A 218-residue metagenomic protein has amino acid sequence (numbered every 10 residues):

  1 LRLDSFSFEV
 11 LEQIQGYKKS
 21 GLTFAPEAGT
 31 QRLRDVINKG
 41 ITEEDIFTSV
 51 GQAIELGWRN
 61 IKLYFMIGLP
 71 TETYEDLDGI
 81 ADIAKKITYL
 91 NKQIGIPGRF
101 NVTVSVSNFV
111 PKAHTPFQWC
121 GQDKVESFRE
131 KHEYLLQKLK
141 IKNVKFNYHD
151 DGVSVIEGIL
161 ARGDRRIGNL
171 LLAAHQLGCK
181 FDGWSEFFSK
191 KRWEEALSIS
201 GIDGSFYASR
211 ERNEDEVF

Functional and structural regions predicted by a protein language model:
L1-F6, M66-L69, P97-P111, N147-R162: A glycine-rich phosphate-binding loop feature that marks nucleotide/adenosyl-phosphate handling sites
L1-N101: Conserved SAM/AdoMet-binding glycine-rich loop
E9-Q13, T71-I80, A113-V125, S154-I167: Short glycine/threonine-rich loop-to-helix capping motif typified by GTGT followed within a few residues by an Asp-Pro
E27-G29, F109-K112: Short connector loops/turns at beta-strand edges and beta->alpha or beta->beta junctions
Q52-R59, T103-F109, L197-E211: Short, compositionally biased low-complexity segments
E55, L90-Q93, T115, I141-K145: Intrinsically disordered or highly flexible coil/loop and linker segments, enriched in small and charged/polar residues
K85, N91-G98, Q118-R129, Y134-Q137: Long, polar/charge-rich, low-hydrophobicity segments
I141-F218: Radical SAM enzyme core and accessory elements
